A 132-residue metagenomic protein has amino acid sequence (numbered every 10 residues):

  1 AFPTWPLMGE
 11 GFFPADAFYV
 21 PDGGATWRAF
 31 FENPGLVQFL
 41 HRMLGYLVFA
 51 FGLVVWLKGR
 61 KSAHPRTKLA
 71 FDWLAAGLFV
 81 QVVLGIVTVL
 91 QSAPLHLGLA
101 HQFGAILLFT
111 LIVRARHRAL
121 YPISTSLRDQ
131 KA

Functional and structural regions predicted by a protein language model:
A1-A132: Polytopic transmembrane helical bundles with strong interfacial aromatic enrichment
